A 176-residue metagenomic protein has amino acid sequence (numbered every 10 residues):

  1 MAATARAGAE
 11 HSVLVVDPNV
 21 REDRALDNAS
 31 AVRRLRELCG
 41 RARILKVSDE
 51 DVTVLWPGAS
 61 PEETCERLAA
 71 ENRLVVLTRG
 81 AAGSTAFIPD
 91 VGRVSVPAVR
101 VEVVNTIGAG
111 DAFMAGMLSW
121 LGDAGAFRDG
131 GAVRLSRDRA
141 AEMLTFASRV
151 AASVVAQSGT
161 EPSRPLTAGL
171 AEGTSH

Functional and structural regions predicted by a protein language model:
M1-E63, A82-G83: Conserved beta-alpha-beta core of the PfkB/ribokinase-like small-molecule kinase fold
P57-H176: Conserved phosphate-binding/catalytic region of the ribokinase-like
